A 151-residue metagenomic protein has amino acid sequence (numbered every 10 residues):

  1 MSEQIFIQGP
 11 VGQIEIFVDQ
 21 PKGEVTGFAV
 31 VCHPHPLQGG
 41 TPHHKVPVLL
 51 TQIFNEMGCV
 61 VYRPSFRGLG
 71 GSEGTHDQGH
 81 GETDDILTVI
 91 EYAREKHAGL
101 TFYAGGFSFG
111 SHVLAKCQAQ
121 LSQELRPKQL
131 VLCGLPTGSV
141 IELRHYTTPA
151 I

Functional and structural regions predicted by a protein language model:
M1-E3: Residue-level marker for the onset of beta-strands and adjacent loop->beta junctions in well-ordered domains
I5-G9, E15-F17, G23, T137-I151: Serine-hydrolase catalytic core
I7, Q13-G99: Serine-hydrolase catalytic machinery in alpha/beta-hydrolase-like enzymes
V11, G70, S111, A150: Solvent-exposed, flexible loop/coil residues
F28-A29, V60, K128-V131, A150-I151: Structural motif
D84-P149: Primarily recognizes the serine-hydrolase "nucleophile elbow" in alpha/beta-hydrolase and SGNH/GDSL folds
